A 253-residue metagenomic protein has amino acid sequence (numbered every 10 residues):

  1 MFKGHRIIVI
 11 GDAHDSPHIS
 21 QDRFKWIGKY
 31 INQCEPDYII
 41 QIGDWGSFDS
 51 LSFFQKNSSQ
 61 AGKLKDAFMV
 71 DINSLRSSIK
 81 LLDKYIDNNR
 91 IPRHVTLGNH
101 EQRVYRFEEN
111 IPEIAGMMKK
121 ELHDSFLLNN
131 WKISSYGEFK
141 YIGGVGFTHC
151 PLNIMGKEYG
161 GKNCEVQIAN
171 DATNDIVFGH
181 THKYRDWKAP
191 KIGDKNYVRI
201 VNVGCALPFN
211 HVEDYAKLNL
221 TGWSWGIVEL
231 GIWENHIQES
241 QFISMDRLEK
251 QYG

Functional and structural regions predicted by a protein language model:
M1, G137-G143, K188-P190: Short acidic-hydrophobic surface loop/beta-edge motif
M1-K80: N-terminal active-site segment of His-dependent metallophosphoesterases
G11-D15, G43-S47, N99-E101, C150-L152 (+2 more regions): Active-site metal-binding loops of divalent metal-dependent hydrolases
I19-Q21, D49-F53, V104-E109, E158-Y159 (+1 more regions): A short acidic (Asp/Glu
D37-I39, I91, G144, N174-D175: Conserved acidic residues
I39, R93-V95, I200: Hydrophobic/aromatic residues located in beta-strands of well-ordered beta-sheets within soluble catalytic
L51-Y136: Active-site neighborhood of divalent metal-dependent phosphoester bond hydrolases
V145-I243: Conserved beta-sheet core of the metallophosphoesterase superfamily
